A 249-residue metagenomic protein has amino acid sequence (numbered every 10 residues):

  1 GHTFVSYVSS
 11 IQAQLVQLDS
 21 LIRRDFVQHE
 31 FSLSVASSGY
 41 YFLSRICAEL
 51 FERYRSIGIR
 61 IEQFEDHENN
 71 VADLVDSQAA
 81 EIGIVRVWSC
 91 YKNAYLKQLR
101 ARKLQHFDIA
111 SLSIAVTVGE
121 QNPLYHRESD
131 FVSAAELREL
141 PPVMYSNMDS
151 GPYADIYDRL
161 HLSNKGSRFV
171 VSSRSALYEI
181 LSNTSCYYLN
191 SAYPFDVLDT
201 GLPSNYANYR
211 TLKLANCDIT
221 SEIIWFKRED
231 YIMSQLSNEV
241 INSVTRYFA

Functional and structural regions predicted by a protein language model:
G1-R24: Alpha-helical "hinge/linker" immediately C-terminal to small N-terminal DNA-binding modules
D19, R23-L33, E136-E139: Immediate post-signal peptide segment of exported/extracytoplasmic ligand-binding proteins
E30-Y95: Central regulatory/effector-binding core of bacterial HTH transcription factors
S44-I46, K92, H126-S163, M233-S237 (+1 more regions): Secondary-structure junction motif
G58-H67, M144, S163-A176: Short beta-strand-to-loop elements that line the ligand-binding cleft of bilobed periplasmic-binding protein-like
V75-W88, I114, L181-S191: Alpha-to-beta junction loops
L99-F107, L112, S175-I232: Beta-alpha-beta core module
L99-P142: Flexible hinge/capping segments at coil-to-helix
